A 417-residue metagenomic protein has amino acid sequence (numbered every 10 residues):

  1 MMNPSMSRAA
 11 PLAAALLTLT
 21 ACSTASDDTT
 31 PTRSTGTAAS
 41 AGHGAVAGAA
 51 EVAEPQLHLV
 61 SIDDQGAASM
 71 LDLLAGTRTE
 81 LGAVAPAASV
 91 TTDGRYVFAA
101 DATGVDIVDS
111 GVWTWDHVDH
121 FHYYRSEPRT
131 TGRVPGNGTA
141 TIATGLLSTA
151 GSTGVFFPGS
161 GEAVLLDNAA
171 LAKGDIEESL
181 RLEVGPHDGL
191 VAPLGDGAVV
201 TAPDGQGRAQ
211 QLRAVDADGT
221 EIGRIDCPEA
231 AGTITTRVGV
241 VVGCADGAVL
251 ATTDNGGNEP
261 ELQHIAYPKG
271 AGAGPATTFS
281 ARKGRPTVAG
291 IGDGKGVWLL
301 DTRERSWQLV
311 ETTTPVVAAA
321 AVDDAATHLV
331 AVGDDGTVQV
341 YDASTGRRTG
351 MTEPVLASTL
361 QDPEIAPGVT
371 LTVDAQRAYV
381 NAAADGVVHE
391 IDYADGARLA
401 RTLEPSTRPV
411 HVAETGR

Functional and structural regions predicted by a protein language model:
T18-A21: C-terminal motif of bacterial Sec signal peptides marking the signal peptidase cleavage site
S23-E51: Short, low-complexity, disordered segments immediately C-terminal to signal peptides in bacterial exported proteins
G42-E51, A83-Y96, A102, P128-S152 (+6 more regions): Repeated scaffold domains used in trafficking and secretory/extracellular systems, primarily beta-propellers
E51-D63, S89-I107, T144-L165, L190-Q206 (+6 more regions): Short beta-strand elements that form the blades of beta-propeller/WD-repeat-like and other beta-sheet-rich scaffold
L74-G82, D116-T139, A172-E183, D218-D226 (+4 more regions): A short beta-strand motif characteristic of beta-propeller blades
D196, A202-T327: Acidic, serine/threonine- and glycine-rich low-complexity intrinsically disordered segments that serve as flexible
G296-A383: Intrinsically disordered, low-complexity segments enriched in Gly and acidic/Ser/Thr residues that form flexible
A383-R417: Blade-level signature of beta-propeller repeat domains, shared across WD40, Kelch, NHL, RCC1 and BNR/Asp-box propellers
